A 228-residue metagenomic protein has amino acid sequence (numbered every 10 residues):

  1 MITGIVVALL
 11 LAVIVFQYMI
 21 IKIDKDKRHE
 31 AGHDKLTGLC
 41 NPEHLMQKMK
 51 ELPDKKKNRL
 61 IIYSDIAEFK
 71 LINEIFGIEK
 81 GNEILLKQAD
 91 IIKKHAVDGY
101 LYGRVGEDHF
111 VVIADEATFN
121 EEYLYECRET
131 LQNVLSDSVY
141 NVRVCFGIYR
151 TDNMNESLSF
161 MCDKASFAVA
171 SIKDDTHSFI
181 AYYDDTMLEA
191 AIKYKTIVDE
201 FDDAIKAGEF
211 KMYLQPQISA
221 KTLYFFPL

Functional and structural regions predicted by a protein language model:
M1-K25, F119, Y123-S136, R150 (+1 more regions): Regulatory sensory/coupling modules that transmit signals to nucleotide-handling catalytic cores
I2-K35, C40-P53, E189: Signal-transducing coiled-coil linker helices
R28-H33, T37-L60, A67-K93, G103-V112 (+3 more regions): Conserved long alpha-helical elements within nucleotide-processing catalytic cores of c-di-GMP signaling and class III
N41, G81, L85, N120 (+4 more regions): The cytosolic transmitter module of two-component sensor histidine kinases
Y63, F146-R150, L214: Sensory input modules used in signal transduction, predominantly PAS/LOV/GAF but also related non-catalytic regulatory
K87-N153: GGDEF/GGEEF active-site signature
F160-D184, D199-K211: Catalytic/regulatory signature loops of cyclic-dinucleotide turnover enzymes and related class III nucleotidyl cyclases
K193-L228: Active-site core of bacterial EAL-family cyclic-dinucleotide phosphodiesterase domains
